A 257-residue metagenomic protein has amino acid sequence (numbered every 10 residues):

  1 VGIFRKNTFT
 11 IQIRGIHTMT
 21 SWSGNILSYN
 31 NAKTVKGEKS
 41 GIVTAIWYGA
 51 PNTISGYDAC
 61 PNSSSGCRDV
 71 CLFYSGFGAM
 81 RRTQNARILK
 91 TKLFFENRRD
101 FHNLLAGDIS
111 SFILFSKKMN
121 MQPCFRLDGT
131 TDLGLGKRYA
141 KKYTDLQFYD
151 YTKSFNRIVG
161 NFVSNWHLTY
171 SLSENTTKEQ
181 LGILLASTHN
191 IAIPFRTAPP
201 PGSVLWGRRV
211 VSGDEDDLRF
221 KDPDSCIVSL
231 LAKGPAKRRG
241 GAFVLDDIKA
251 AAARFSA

Functional and structural regions predicted by a protein language model:
G2-A257: Class I S-adenosyl-L-methionine
